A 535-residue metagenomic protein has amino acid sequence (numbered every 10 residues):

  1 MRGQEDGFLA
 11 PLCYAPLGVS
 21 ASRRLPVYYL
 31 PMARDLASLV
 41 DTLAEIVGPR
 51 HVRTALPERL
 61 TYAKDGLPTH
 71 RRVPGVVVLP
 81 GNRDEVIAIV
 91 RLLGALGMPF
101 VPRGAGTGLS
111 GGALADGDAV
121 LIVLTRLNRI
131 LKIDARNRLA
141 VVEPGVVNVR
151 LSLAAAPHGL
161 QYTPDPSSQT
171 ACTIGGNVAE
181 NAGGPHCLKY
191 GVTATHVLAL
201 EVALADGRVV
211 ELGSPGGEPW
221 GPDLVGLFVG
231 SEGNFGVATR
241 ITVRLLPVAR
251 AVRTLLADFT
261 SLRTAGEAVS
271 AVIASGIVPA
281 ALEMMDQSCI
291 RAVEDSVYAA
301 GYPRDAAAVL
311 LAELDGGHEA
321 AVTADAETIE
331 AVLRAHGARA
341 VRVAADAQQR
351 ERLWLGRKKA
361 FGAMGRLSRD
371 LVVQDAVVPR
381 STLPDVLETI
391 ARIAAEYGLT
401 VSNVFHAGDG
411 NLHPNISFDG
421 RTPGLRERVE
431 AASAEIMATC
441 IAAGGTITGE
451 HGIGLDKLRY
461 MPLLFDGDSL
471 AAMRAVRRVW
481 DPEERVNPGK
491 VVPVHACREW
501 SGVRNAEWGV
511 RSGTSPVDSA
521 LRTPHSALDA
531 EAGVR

Functional and structural regions predicted by a protein language model:
M1-P31, E499-R535: Intrinsic disorder/low-complexity segments
Y28-R91, G108-R138, S167, Q287-A299 (+3 more regions): N-terminal flexible segment immediately upstream of the FAD-binding catalytic core in FAD-dependent oxidoreductases
P49, I441-I453, R477-R478, P482-V486: Alpha-helix capping/hinge segments and adjacent helical runs
R53-A63, V243-P247, R253, D258-A432 (+2 more regions): C-terminal substrate-recognition/cap domain of FAD-linked oxidoreductases
S110-N128, A156-L160, G183-A194, T242-P247 (+3 more regions): A glycine- and small-aliphatic-rich helix-loop capping segment at beta-alpha/alpha-beta transitions that lines
R129-E283: FAD-binding subdomain of flavoenzyme oxidoreductases
R208, L458-W500: Activity-critical C-terminal alpha-helical subdomain
